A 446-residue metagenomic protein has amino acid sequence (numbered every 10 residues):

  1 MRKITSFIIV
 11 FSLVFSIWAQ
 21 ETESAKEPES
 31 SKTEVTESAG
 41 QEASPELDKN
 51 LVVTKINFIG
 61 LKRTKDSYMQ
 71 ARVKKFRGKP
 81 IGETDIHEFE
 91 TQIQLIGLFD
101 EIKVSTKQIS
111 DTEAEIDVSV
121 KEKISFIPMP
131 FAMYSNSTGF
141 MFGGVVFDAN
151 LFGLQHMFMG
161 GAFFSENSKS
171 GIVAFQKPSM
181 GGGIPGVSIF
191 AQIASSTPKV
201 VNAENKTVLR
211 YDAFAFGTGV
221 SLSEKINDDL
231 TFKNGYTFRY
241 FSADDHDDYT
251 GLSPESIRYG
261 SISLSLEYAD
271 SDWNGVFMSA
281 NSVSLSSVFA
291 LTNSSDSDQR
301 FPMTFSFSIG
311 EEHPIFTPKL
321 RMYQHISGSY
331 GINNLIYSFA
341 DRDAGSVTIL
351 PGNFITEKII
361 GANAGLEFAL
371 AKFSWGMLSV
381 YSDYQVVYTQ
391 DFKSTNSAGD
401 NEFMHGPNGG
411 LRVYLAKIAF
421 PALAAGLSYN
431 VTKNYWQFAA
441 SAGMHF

Functional and structural regions predicted by a protein language model:
M1-I4: Positively charged n-region of N-terminal signal peptides that target proteins for export
F7-S16: Bacterial N-terminal signal peptides
Q20-Y134, V145, M159-S179, S286-S287 (+3 more regions): Periplasmic polypeptide-binding modules associated with outer-membrane biogenesis and secretion
K65-Y68, T197-V200, F241-D245, N334-I336 (+1 more regions): Short acidic/His/Gly/Ser-rich catalytic and metal-binding motifs that mark active-site loops of diverse hydrolases
S110, K225-N227, T317, A371: Residue-level recognition of beta-strand termini and adjacent short loop/turns
E113, V120-G275, A340-G345, P351-I360 (+1 more regions): Gram-negative/organellar outer-membrane beta-barrel architecture
I262-Y384, T389-D400, L427-N430, F438-H445: C-terminal outer-membrane beta-barrel translocator/porin domains of Gram-negative envelope proteins and their
N396-A416: C-terminal structured domain segments
